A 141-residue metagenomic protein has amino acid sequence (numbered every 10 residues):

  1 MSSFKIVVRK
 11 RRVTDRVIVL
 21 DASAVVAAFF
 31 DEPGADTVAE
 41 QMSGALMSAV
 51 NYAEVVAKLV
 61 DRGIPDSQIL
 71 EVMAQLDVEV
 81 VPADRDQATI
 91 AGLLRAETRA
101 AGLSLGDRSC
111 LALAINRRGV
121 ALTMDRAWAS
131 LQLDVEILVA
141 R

Functional and structural regions predicted by a protein language model:
M1-M47, L59-E71: Short, well-structured N-terminal submotif of metal-dependent ribonuclease cores
M1-V13, V17, L111, I115-R141: Acidic, PIN/NYN-like endoribonuclease modules and their adjacent C-terminal/linker elements
S2-V7, V81-L122: Active-site neighborhoods of divalent-metal-dependent phosphate/nucleic-acid chemistry enzymes
I18, G44-M47, L76-V80, V120: Short loop->beta-strand "edge-of-pocket" segments that line small-molecule binding or catalytic clefts across diverse
L20-D21, M47-S48, L103-L105, D125-R126 (+1 more regions): Histidine- and aromatic-rich ligand-binding microenvironments
A24-V25, N51, Q87, S109-C110 (+1 more regions): Alpha-helix capping/helix-boundary segments
A35, Y52, D66, A88-A91: A general structural signal for well-ordered alpha-helical segments in protein cores
